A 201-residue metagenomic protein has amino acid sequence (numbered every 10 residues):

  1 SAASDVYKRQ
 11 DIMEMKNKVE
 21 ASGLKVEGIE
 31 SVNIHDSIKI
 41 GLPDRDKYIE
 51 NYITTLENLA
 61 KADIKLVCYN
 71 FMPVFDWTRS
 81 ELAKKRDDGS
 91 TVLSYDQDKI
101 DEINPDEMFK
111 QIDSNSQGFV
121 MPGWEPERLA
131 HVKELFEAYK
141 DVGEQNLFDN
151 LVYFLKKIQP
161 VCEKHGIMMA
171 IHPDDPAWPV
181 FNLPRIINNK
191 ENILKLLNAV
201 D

Functional and structural regions predicted by a protein language model:
S1, V26-E30, V67-Y69, M169-I171: Hydrophobic faces of well-ordered beta-strands that scaffold small-molecule active sites in alpha/beta enzyme cores
A2-Y7: Short, small-residue-biased leader/transition segments that mark boundaries at the very start of proteins
K8-D11, G41-E57, F148-F154: Glycine-rich anion/phosphate-binding loops
V19, L59, H172: Conserved, mostly hydrophobic/aromatic
V32-E50, F75-G89, H131-V142: Surface-exposed, active-site-proximal loop segments in enzymatic domains
V32-N33, F71-F75, P173-P179: Active-site-proximal loop/turn and secondary-structure-junction residues that shape catalytic pockets, frequently
T54-S114: Internal, well-ordered alpha/beta segment that forms a basic, Gly-enriched binding/recognition surface
N104-D201: Acidic/histidine-rich catalytic cores of soluble enzymes
